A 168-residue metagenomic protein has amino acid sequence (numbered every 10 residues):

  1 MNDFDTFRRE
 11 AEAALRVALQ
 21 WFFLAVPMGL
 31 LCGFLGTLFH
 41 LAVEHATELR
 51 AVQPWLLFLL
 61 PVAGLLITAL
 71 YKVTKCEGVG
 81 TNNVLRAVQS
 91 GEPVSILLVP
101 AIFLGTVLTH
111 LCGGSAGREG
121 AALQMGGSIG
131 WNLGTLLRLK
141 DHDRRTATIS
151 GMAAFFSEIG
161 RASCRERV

Functional and structural regions predicted by a protein language model:
M1-V168: Alpha-helical transmembrane segments and immediately membrane-proximal extracytoplasmic
